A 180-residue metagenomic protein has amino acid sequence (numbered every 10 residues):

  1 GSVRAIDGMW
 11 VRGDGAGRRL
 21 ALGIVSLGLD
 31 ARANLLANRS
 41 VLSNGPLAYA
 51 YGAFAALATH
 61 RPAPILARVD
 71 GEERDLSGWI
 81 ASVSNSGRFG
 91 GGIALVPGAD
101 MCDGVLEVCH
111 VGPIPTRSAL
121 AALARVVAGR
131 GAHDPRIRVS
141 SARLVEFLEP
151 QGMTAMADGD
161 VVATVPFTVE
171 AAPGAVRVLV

Functional and structural regions predicted by a protein language model:
G1-W79: Catalytic core of DAGKc-family lipid kinases
M9-D14, I24-L27, D70, S84-S86 (+3 more regions): Fold-independent oxyanion-binding glycine-rich loops and adjacent beta-strand/coil segments at enzyme active sites
S26, D30, S82-V96, V161: Glycine-rich phosphate/pyrophosphate-binding beta-alpha loops
D30-A33, D75-S77, R88-G92, T116-A119: Short acidic/glycine-rich loop or secondary-structure boundary segments that cap or lie
V41-A48, F89-G92, P97-S118: Gly/Ser/Thr-rich active-site loops/lids in small-molecule metabolic enzymes that frequently grip phosphoryl groups
A63-I65, W79, G104-L106, R143 (+1 more regions): Structural beta-strand/beta-sheet cores of well-ordered domains, especially the beta-sheet scaffolds that support
V69-D70, D75, D100, H110-V180: ATP/nucleoside-binding phosphotransfer catalytic cores, i.e., glycine-rich phosphate-binding loops
